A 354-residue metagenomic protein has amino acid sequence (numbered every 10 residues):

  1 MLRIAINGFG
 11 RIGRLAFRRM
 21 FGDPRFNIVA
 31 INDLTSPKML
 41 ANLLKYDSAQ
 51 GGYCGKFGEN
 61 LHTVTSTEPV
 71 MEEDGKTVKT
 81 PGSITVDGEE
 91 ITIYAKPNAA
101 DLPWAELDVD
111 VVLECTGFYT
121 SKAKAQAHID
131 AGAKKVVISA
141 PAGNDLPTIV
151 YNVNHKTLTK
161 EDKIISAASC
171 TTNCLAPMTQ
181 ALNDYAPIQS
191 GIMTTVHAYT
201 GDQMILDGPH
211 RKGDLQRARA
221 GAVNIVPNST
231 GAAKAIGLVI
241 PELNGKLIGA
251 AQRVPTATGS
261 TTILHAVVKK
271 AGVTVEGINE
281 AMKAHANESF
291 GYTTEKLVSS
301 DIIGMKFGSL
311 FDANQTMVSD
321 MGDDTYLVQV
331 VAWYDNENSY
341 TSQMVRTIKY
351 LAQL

Functional and structural regions predicted by a protein language model:
M1-I205, P209-A218, G322-D323, M344-T347: N-terminal Rossmann-like NAD(P) cofactor-binding subdomain of oxidoreductases, focused on the glycine-rich
F17, Q126, A176-N183, T194 (+7 more regions): Predominant activation on well-ordered alpha-helical scaffold segments within soluble catalytic domains
F26, K163, R219, K234 (+2 more regions): Residues at beta-strand starts and edge strands
A186-G191, A220, G231, G245 (+1 more regions): Short gly/pro-enriched beta-turn/loop segments at secondary-structure junctions
T200-I205, K234, T258, V273-V275: Short acidic/glycine-rich loop or secondary-structure boundary segments that cap or lie
N224-S229: Active-site pocket-shaping loop/turn-to-helix segments
L238-R253: A structural supersecondary motif
G249, T261-L354: C-terminal active-site/capping subdomain that shapes the small-molecule cofactor and substrate pocket of enzyme
